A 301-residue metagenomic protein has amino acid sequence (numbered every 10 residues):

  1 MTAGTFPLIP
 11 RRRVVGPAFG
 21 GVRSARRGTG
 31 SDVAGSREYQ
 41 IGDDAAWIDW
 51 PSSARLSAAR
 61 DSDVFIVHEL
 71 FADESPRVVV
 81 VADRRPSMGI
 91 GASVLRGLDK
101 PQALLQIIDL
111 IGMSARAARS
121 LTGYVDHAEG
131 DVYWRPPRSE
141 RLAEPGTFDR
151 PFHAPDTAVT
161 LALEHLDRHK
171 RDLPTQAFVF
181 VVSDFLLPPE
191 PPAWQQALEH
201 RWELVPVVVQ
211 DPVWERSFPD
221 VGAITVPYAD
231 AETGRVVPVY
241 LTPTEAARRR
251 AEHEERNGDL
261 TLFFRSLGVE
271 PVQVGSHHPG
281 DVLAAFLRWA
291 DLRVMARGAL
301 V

Functional and structural regions predicted by a protein language model:
M1-G28, V33-A46, P51-D61, I66-V301: Exposed, interaction-prone extracellular/peripheral surfaces
